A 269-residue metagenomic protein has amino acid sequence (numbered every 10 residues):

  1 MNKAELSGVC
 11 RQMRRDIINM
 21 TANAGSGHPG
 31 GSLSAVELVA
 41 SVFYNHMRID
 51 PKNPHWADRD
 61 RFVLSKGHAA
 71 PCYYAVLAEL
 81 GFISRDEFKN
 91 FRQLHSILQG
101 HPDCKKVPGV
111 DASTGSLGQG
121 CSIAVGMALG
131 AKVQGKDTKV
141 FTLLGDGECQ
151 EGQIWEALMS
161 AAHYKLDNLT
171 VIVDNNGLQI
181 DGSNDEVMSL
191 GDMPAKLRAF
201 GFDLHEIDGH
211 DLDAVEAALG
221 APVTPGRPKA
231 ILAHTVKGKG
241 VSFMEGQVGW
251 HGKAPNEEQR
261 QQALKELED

Functional and structural regions predicted by a protein language model:
M1-M13: N-terminal hydrophobic or amphipathic helices/low-complexity stretches enriched in small/hydrophobic/Pro/Gly
C10-S26, D174-N176: N-terminal capping segment at the start of a domain
I17-M20, S32-H163: Cofactor-binding active-site loop characterized by glycine-rich and histidine/acidic residues
G25-L33: Structural motif
H68-A69, Y73, N176-G177, D211 (+1 more regions): Glycine-rich beta-alpha junction loops
A75, D103, Q153-W155, D181-D185 (+1 more regions): Short acidic, glycine/serine/threonine-rich loops at helix termini
G109, S113-S116, C121-V223: Thiamine diphosphate
L212, A217-D269: Glycine/aspartate-rich loop-and-adjacent alpha/beta segment that forms the canonical ThDP
